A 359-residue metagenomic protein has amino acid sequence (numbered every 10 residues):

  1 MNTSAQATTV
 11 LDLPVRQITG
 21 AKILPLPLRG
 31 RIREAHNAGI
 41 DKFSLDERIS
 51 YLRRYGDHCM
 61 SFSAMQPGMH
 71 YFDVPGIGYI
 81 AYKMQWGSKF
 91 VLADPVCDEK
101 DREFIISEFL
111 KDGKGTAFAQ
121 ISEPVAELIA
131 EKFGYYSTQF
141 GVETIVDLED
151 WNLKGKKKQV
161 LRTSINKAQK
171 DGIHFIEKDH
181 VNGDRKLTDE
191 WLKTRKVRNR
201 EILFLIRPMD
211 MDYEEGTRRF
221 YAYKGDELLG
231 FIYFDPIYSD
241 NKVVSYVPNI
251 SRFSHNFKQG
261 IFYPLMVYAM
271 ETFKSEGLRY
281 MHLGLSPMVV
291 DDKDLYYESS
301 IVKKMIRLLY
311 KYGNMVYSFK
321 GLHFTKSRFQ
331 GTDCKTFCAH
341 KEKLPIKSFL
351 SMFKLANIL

Functional and structural regions predicted by a protein language model:
V10-L13, I18, L26-L28: Short hydrophobic short-linear motifs embedded in intrinsically disordered terminal tails or helical linkers
I32-F90, A119-Q139, E149-I301, V316-Q330 (+1 more regions): A conserved beta-strand-loop-helix scaffold within acyl/acetyltransferase catalytic domains
V91-K100: Asp/Glu-centered strand-loop micro-motifs enriched in Gly/Pro and often flanked by an aromatic residue
G113-A117: Short active-site oxyanion
G141-E143: A cross-kingdom signal targeting lumenal/periplasmic-facing segments of multi-pass membrane and secretory-pathway
I306-V316: A short acidic, glycine-rich active-site loop that binds or catalyzes chemistry on phosphate/adenosine moieties
